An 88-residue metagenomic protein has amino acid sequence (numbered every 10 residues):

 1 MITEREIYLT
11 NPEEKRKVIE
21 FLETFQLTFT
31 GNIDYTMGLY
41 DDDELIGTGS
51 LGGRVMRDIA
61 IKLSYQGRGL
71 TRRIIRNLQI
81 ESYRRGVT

Functional and structural regions predicted by a protein language model:
M1-T28: Short amphipathic alpha-helix that is part of the acyltransferase structural core
E4, G38, G47-G49, Q79-S82: Small side chains
T28-F29, T48: Short secondary-structure boundary/capping segments
G31-I33: Short, small/polar residue-rich loop motifs at catalytic or cofactor-binding pockets
G38, E44-A60: Conserved beta-strand in the GNAT
L63-S64: Extended, structured, electrostatic nucleic-acid-contact surfaces
G67-I80: Conserved acetyl-CoA-binding loop-helix of GNAT-fold acetyltransferases
S82-T88: Conserved GNAT acetyl-CoA-binding A-motif
